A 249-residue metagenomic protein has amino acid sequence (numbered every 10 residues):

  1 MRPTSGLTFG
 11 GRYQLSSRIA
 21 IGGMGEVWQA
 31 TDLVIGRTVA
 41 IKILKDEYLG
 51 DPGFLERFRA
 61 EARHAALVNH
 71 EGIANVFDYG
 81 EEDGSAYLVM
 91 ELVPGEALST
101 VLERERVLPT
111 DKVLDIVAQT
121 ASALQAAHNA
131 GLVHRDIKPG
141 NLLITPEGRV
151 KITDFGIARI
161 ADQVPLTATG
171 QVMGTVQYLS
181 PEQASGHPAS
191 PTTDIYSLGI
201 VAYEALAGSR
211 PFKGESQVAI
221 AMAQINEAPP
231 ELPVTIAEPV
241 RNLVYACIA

Functional and structural regions predicted by a protein language model:
M1-A249: Eukaryotic protein kinase
